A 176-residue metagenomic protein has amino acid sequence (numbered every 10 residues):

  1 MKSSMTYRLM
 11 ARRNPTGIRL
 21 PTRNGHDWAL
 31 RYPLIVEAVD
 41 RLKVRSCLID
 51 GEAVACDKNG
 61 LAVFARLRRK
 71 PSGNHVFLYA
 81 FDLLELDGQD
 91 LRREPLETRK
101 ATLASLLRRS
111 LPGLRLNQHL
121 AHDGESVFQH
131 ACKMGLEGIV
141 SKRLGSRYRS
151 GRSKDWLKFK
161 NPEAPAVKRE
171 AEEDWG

Functional and structural regions predicted by a protein language model:
M1-G176: Catalytic cores of nucleic-acid ligases and guanylyltransferases
